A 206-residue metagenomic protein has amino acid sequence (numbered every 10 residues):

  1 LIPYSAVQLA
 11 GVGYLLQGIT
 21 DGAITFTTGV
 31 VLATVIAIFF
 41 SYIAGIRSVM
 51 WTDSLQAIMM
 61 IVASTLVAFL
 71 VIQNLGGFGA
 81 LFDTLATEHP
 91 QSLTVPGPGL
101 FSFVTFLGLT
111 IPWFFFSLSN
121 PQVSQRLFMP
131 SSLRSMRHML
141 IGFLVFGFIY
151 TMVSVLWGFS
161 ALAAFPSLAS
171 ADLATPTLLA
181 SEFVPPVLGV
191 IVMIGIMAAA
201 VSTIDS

Functional and structural regions predicted by a protein language model:
L1-I43, R126-S206: Helix-loop-helix junctions that connect adjacent transmembrane helices in secondary transporters/permeases, recognized
Y4, A57, P112-F116, Y150: Alpha-helical transmembrane segments of multi-pass membrane transport proteins
Y14, G18, A68-W113, T177: Helix-loop-helix junctions that connect adjacent transmembrane segments in multi-pass membrane transporters
Q56, Q73-G79, A161-S167: Short alpha-helical linear motifs
Q56-L70, L144-G147: Small-residue-rich segments of transmembrane alpha-helices in multi-pass membrane proteins, especially helix faces
S119-P121: Transmembrane helix boundary and interhelical loop/hinge segments in multi-pass membrane proteins
